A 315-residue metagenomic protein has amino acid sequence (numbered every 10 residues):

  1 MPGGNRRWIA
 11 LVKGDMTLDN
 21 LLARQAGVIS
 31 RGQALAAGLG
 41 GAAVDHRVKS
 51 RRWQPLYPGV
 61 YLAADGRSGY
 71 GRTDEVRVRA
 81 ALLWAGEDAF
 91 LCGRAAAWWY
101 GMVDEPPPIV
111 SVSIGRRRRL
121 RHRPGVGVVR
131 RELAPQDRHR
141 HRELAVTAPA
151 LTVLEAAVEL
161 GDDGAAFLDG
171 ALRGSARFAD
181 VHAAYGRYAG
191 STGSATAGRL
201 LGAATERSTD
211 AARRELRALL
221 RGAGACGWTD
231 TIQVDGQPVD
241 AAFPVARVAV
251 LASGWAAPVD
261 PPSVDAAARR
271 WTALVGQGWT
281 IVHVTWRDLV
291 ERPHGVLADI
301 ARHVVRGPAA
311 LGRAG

Functional and structural regions predicted by a protein language model:
M1-G193, L200, T229, V305-G315: Short gly/ser-rich loop at a beta-strand->alpha-helix junction or flexible surface loop bordering the NTP-binding
M1-K13, G40, L172-G315: Surface segments flanking catalytic/ligand-binding clefts of nucleic-acid enzymes
